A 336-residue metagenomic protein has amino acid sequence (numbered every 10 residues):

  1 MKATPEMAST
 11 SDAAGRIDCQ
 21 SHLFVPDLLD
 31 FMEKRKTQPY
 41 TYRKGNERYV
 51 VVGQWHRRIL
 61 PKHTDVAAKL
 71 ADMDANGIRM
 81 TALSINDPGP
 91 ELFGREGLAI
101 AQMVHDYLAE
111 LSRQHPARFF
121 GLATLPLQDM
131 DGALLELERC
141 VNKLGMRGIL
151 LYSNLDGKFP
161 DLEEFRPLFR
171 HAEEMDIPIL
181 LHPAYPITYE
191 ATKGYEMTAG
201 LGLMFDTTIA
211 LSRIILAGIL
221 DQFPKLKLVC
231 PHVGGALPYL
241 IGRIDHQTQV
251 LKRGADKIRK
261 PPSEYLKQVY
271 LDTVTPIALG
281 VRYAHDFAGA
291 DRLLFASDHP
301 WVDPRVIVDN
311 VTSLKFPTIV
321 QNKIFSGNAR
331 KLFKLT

Functional and structural regions predicted by a protein language model:
M1-T336: Helix-coil boundary/capping segments in enzymes
